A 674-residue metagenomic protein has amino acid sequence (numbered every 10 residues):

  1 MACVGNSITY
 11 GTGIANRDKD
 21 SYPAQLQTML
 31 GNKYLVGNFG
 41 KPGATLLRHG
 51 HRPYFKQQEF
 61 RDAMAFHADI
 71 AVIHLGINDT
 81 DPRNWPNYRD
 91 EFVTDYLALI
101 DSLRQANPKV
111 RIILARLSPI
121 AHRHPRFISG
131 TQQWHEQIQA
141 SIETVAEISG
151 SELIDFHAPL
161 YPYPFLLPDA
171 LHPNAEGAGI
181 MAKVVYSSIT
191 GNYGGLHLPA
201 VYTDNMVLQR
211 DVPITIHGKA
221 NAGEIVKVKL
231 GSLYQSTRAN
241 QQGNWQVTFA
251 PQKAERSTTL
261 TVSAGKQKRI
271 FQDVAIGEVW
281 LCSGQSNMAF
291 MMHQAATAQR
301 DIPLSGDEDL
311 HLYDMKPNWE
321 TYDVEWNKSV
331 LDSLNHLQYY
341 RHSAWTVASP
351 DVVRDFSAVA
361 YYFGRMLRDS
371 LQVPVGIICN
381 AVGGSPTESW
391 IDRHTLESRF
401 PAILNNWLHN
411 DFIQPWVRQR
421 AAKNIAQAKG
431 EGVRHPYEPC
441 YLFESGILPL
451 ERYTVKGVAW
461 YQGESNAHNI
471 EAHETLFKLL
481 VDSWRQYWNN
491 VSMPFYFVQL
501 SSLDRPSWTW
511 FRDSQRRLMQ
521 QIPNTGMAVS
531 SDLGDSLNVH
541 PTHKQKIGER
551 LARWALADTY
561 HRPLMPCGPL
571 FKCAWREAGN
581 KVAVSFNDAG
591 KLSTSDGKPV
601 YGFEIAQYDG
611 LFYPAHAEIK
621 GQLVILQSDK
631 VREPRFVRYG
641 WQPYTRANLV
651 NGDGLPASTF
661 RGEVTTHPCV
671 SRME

Functional and structural regions predicted by a protein language model:
A2, I8-L97, Q133, V247 (+9 more regions): Conserved SGNH/GDSL esterase-like catalytic core that processes O-acyl groups on lipids and polysaccharides
T28, Y54-G195, M366, P439-S531 (+1 more regions): Alpha-helical cap/lid subdomain in secreted, periplasmic, or secretory-pathway luminal O-acyl-processing enzymes
Y193-A222, V274-C282, A289, W554-C573: Non-catalytic, glycine-rich low-complexity segments
P199, M206-Q209, V274-M292, D301-L304 (+2 more regions): Low-complexity, Pro/Ser/Thr- and charge-rich linker/hinge segments at domain boundaries
H217-R300: Extended acidic/polar, glycine-enriched regions that form or flank non-catalytic beta-rich accessory modules
Q241, A289, D301-I302, G306 (+3 more regions): Catalytic-domain carbohydrate-binding cleft regions of carbohydrate-active enzymes
A296-T346: N-terminal structural subdomain of ketosynthase/condensing enzymes
